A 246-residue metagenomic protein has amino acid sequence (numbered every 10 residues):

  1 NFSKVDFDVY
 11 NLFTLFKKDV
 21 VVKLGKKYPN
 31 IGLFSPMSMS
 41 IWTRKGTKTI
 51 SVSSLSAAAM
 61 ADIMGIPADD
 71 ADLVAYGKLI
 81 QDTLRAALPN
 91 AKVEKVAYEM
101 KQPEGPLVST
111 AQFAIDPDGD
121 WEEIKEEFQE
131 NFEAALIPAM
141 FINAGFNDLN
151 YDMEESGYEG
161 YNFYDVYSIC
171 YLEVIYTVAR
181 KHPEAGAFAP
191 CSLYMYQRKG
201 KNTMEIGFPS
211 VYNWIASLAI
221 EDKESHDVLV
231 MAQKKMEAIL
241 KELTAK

Functional and structural regions predicted by a protein language model:
N1, V5, K92-M140: Terminal, regulation- and interaction-focused segments at domain boundaries
N1-M37, K45-T47, S53, A57-D62 (+3 more regions): Ser/Thr-rich, low-complexity intrinsically disordered terminal regions
S40: Conserved donor-binding loop and adjoining core beta-sheet/short helix segment in diverse acyl/aminoacyl transferases
G46-A75, Q81, Y194-K246: A short, solvent-exposed beta-edge/loop patch
Y76-V96: Short, structured interface segments
D118, E133-A139, N150-D152, V211 (+3 more regions): Contiguous interface-forming segments/domains that mediate binding rather than catalysis
